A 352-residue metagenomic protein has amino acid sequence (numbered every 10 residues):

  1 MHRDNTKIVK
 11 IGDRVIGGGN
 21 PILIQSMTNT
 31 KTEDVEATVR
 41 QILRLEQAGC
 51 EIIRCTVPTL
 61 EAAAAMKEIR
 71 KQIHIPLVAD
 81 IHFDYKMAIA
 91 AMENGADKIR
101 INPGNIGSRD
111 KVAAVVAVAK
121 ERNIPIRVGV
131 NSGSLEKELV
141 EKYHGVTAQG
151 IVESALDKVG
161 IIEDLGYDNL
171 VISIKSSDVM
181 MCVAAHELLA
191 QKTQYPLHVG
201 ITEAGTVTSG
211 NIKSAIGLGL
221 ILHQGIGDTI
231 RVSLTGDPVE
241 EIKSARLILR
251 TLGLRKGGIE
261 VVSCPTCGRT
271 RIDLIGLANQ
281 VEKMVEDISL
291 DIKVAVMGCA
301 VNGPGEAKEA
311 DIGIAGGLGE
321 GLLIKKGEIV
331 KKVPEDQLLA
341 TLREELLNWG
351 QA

Functional and structural regions predicted by a protein language model:
M1-M27, K120, K283: N-terminal amphipathic alpha-helix/helix-capping segment at the start of soluble metabolic enzymes
G19-A37, T56, I75-F83, L139-V152 (+1 more regions): Active-site mouth loops of central-metabolism enzymes
I22-T28, I53-C55, L77-I81, I99-I101 (+6 more regions): Hydrophobic faces of well-ordered beta-strands that scaffold small-molecule active sites in alpha/beta enzyme cores
N29, V35, E46-I69, R100-S108 (+1 more regions): Glycine-rich, proline-tolerant flexible connector loops at the mouths of alpha/beta enzymes
L60-I81, A114-I126, H186-L197, V281-K283: Alpha-helix-loop-beta-strand connector modules within alpha/beta enzyme cores
I73-I75, M92-I99, K120-N123, A190-P196 (+3 more regions): Glycine-enriched alpha-helix->loop->beta-strand junction motifs that scaffold or abut catalytic
K86-R127: Hydrophobic or amphipathic alpha-helical targeting/insertion segments
N131, L139-V285: Catalytic alpha/beta core domains of metabolic enzymes, predominantly
